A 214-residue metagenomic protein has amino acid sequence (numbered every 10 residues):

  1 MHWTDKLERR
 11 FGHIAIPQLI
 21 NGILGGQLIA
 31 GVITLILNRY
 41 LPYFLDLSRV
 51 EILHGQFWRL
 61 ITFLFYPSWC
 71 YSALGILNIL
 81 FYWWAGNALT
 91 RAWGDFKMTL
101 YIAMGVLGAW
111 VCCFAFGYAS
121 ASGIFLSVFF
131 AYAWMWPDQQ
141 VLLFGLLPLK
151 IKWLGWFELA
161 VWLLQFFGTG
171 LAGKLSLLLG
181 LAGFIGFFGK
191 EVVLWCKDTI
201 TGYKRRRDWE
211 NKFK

Functional and structural regions predicted by a protein language model:
M1-I16, A160-K214: C-terminal transmembrane module of polytopic alpha-helical membrane proteins
K6-L100: N-terminal TM1-TM2 helical hairpin plus the immediately adjacent luminal interfacial "cap"
I29, I33, L89, G108-C112 (+4 more regions): Alpha-helical membrane-inserting segments
S68-W69, C112-A121, Q139-L146, F166-A172: Membrane-interface helix caps and helix-loop-helix hairpins in membrane proteins
L77-F81, A121-A131, K174-F187: Hydrophobic core segments of alpha-helical transmembrane domains in multi-pass membrane proteins
L100-A133: A compact, surface-exposed functional segment
G105-W110, K150-L163, W209-F213: Small-residue-rich segments of transmembrane alpha-helices in multi-pass membrane proteins, especially helix faces
W136-E158: Membrane-helix boundary/juxtamembrane motif in polytopic membrane proteins
